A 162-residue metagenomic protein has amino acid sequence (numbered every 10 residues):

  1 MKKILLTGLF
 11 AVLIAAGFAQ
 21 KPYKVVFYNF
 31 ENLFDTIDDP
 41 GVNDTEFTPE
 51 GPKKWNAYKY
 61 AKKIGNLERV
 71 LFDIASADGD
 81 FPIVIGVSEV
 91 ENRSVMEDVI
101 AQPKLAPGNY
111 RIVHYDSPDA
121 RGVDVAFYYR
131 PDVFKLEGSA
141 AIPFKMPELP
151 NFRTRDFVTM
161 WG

Functional and structural regions predicted by a protein language model:
M1-I4: Positively charged n-region of N-terminal signal peptides that target proteins for export
T7-F10, A19-P49, K53, R130-G162: Active-site regions of metal-assisted phosphoester/phosphodiester hydrolases, unifying DNase/endonuclease modules
F18-P103, P107, V113-V123: N-terminal, active-site-proximal structural segment of metallo-dependent hydrolase catalytic domains
V90-G162: Structured beta-strand-rich core segments of catalytic domains in phosphoester-bond hydrolases
